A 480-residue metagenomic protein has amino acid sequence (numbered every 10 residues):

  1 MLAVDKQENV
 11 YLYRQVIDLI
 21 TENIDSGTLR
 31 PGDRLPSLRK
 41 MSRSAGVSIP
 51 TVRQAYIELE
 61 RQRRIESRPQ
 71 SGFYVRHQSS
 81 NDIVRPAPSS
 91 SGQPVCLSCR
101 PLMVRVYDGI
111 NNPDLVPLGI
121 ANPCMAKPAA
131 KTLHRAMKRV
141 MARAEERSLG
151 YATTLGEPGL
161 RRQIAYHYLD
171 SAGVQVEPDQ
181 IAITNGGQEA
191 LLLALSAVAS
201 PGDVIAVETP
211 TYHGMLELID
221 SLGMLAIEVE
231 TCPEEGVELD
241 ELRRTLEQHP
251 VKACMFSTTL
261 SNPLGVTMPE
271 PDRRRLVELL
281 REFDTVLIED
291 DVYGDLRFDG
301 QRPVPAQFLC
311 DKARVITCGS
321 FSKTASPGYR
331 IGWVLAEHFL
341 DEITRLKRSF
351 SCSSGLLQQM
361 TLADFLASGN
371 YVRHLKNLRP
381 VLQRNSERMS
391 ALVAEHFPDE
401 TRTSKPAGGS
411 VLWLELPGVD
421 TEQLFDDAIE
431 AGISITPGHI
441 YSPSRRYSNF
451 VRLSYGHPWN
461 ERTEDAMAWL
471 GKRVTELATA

Functional and structural regions predicted by a protein language model:
M1-R139, T344, R348-G355, L366 (+9 more regions): N-terminal basic, amphipathic alpha-helical segments
E66-R68, T401-A407: Short beta-strand
S67, V176, I435: Short beta-strand "wing" residues that participate in macromolecule-binding interfaces
A144-F283, G294-K312, L382, A478: Conserved core of the PLP fold type I
K252-A253, T285-V286, I316, I331: Short, Asp-centered acidic motifs that coordinate Mg2+ and/or phosphate in catalytic or ligand-binding sites
D290: Glycine-centered flexible beta-alpha turn that most often forms the glycine-rich phosphate-binding loop
R314-E395, R402-S404: PLP-dependent aminotransferase class I/II
E430-R452: Conserved PLP cofactor-binding pocket of PLP-dependent enzymes
